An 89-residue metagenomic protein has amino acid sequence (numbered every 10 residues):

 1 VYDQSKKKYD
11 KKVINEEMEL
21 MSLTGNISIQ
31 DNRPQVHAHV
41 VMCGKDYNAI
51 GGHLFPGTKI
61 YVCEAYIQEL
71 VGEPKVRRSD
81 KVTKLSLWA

Functional and structural regions predicted by a protein language model:
V1-V36, V41-A89: N-terminal intrinsically disordered, cationic/polar leader segments that include organellar targeting peptides
